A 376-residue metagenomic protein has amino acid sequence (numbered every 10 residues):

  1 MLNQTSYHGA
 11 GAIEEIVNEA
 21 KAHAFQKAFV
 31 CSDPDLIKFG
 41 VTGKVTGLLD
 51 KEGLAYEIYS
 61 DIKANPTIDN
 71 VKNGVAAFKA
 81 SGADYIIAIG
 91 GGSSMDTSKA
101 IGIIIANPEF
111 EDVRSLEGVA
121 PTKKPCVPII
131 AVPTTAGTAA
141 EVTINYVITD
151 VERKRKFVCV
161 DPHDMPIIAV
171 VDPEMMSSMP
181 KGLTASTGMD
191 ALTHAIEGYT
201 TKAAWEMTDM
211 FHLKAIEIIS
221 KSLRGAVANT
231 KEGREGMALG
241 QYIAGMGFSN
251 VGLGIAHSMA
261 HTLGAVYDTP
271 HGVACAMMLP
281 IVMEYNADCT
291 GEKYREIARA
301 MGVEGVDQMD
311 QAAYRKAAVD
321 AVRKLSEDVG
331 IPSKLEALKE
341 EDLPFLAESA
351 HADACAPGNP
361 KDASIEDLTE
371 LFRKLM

Functional and structural regions predicted by a protein language model:
M1-Y85, L335: ATP/NTP phosphate-donor binding region
I13-I16, K38-V41, I68-V71, S94-S98 (+3 more regions): Short glycine/serine/threonine-rich phosphate/pyrophosphate-binding segments that cradle anionic phosphate groups
D69-E174: Glycine/threonine-rich beta-strand-loop-alpha-helix active-site module that forms ligand/phosphate-binding
G137, Y242-C275, D353-G358: Glycine-rich phosphate/pyrophosphate-binding beta-alpha loops
N145-V251, E366: Carboxylate- and glycine-rich phosphate/diphosphate-binding segment that chelates Mg2+/Mn2+
T262-M301, M376: Catalytic phosphate/nucleotide-handling subdomain of diverse soluble enzymes
Y294, A298, E304-M376: C-terminal charged capping/lid subdomain of soluble metabolic enzymes
